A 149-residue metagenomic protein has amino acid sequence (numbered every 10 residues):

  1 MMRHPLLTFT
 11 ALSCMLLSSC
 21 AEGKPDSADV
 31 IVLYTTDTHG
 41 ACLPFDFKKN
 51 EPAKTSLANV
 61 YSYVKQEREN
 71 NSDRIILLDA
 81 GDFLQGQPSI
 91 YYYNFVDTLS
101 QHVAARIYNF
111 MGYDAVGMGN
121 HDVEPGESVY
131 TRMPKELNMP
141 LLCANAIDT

Functional and structural regions predicted by a protein language model:
M1-L7: Bacterial N-terminal signal peptides that target proteins for export
A11-L12: Hydrophobic helical h-region of N-terminal Sec-dependent signal peptides in bacterial secretory/periplasmic proteins
L17-S19: C-terminal motif of bacterial Sec signal peptides marking the signal peptidase cleavage site
A21-T149: Acidic, metal/ion-coordinating pockets
